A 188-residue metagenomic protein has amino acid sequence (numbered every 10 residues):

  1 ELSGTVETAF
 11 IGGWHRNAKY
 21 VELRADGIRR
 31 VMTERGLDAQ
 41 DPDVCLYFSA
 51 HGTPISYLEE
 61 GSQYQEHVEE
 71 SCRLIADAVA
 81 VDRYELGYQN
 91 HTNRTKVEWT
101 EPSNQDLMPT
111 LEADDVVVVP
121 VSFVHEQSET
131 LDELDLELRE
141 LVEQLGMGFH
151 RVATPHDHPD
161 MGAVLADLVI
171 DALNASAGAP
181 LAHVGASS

Functional and structural regions predicted by a protein language model:
E1-S188: Extended amphipathic ligand-handling, pore-lining, and cofactor/metal-binding catalytic surfaces
